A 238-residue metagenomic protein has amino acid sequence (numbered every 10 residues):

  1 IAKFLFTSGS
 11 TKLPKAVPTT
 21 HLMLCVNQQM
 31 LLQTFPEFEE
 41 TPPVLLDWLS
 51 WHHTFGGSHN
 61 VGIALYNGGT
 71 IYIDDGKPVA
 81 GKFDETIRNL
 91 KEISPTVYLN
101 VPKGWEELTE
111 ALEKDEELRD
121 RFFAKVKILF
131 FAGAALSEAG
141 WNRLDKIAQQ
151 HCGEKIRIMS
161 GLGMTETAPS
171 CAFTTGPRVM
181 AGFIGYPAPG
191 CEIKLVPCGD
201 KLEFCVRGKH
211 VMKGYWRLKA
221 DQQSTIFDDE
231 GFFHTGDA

Functional and structural regions predicted by a protein language model:
A2-Q29: Conserved AMP-binding A3 loop
G9-S10, G68, G163, G208 (+1 more regions): Conserved G/P- and acidic residue-centered "switch" motifs that form tight phosphate/ATP-binding loops in soluble
H21-L22, L49, C191, G236: Structural detector for helix-capping/boundary residues
C25-D47, W51-D120: Conserved AMP-binding/adenylation subdomain of ANL enzymes
W48, D74, F131-A132, V196 (+3 more regions): Thr-Gly-centered strand-to-loop micro-motif
N67-G69, I87, T96-L99, T109-F183 (+1 more regions): Gly/Ser/Thr-rich phosphate-binding loop
R178-P187, D228-E230: Short Gly/Pro-enriched turn/cap motifs at secondary-structure boundaries
L202-A238: Conserved ATP-binding/catalytic segment of the ANL
